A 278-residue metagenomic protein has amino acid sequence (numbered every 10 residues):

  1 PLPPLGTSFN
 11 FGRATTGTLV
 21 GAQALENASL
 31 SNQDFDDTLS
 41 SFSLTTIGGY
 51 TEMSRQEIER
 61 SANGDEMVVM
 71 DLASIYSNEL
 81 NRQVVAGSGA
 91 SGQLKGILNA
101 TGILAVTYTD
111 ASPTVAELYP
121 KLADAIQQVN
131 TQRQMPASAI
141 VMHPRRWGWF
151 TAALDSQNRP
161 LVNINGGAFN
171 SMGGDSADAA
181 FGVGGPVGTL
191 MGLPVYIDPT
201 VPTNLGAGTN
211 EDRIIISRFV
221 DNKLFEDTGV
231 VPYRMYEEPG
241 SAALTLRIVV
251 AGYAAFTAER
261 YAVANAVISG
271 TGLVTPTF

Functional and structural regions predicted by a protein language model:
P1-G49: Assembly/oligomerization interface modules of large self-assembling protein complexes
L2, A24-Q33, N81, M235-F278: Protruding loop/beta-arch "assembly-hinge" segments enriched in small, turn-prone residues
L2-L5, N10, A90-G252, F278: Extended oligomerization regions of viral-like shell subunits
R13, L19-Q23, Q33, R60-A62 (+4 more regions): Short helix/loop capping segments that flank catalytic or ligand/cofactor-binding pockets
R13-T15, M53-E57, G252: Short, structured patches in soluble enzyme cores that scaffold and shape functional sites
D34-L44, G87, L118-Q128: Structured alpha-helical segments in the cores of large, soluble enzyme domains
S40-E59, F150, L154, N158: Extended, low-charge hydrophobic alpha-helical regions
G48-A123: Acidic, glycine-rich loop-and-beta core segments that form the ion-binding/anion-interacting portion of active sites
